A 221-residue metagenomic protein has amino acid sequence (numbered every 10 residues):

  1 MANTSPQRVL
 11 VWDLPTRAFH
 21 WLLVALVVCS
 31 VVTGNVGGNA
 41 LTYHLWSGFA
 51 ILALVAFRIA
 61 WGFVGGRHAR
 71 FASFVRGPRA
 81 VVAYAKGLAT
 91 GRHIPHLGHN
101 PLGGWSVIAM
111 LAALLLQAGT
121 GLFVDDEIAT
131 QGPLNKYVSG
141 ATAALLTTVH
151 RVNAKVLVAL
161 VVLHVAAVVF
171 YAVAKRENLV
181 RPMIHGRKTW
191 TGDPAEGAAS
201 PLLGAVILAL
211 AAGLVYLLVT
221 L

Functional and structural regions predicted by a protein language model:
M1-L221: Membrane-embedded alpha-helical bundles that constitute the cytochrome b-like, heme-associated redox core of multi-pass
